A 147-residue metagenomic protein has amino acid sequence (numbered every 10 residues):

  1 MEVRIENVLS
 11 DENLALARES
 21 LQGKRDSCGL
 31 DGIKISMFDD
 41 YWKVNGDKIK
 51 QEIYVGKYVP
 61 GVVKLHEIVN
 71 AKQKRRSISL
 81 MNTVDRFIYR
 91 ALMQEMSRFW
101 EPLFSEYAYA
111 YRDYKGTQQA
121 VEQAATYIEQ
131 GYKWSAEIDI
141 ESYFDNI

Functional and structural regions predicted by a protein language model:
M1-N7, M93-N146: Active-site-proximal segment of RNA-dependent polymerases
M1-V44: Non-catalytic, polymerase-adjacent accessory regions of viral genome-replication enzymes
E2, A15, S36, D47 (+4 more regions): Non-catalytic, well-ordered alpha-helical scaffold segments
S10-A17, E52-K74, F87, A91-Q94 (+1 more regions): Reverse-transcriptase-like RNA-dependent polymerase core
L21-G23, S77, G131-K133: Alpha-helical hydrophobic/aromatic positions enriched in membrane-embedded helices and signal peptides
D26-S36, G61-F87, L103-K115, A136: Short, conserved non-catalytic motifs in the polymerase core
D39-E52, N70: N-terminal accessory alpha/beta regions
